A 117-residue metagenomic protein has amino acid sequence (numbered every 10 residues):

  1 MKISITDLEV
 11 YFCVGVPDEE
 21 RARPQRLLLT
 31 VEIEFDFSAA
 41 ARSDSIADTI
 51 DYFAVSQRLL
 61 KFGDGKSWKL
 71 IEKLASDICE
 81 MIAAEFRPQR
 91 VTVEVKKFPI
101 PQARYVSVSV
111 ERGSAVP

Functional and structural regions predicted by a protein language model:
M1-P117: N-terminal, polar/charged subdomain of small-to-medium soluble alpha/beta proteins
